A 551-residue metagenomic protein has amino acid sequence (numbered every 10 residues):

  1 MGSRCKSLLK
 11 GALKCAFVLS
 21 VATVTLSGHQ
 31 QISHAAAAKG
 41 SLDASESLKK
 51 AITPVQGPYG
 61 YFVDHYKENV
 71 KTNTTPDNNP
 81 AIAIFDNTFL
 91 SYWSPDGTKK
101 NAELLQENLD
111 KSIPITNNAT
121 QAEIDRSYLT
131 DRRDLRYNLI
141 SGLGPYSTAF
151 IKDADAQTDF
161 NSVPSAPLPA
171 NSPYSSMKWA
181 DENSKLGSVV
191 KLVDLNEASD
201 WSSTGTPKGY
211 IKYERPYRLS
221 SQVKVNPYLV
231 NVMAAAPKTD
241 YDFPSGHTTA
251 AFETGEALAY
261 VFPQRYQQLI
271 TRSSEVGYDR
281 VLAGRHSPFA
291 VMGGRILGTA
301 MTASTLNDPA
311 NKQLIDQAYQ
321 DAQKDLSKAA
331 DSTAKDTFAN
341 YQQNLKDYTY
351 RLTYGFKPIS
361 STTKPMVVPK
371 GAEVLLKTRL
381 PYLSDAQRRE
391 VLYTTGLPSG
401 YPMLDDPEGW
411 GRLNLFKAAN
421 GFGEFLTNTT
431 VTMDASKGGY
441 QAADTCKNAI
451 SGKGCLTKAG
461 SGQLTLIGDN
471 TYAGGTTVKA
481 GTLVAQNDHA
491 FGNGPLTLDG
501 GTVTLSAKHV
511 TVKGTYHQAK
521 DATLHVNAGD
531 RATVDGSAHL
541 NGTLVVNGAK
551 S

Functional and structural regions predicted by a protein language model:
M1-K10: N-terminal secretory signal peptides that target proteins for export/translocation
L9-S20: Sec-dependent signal peptide hydrophobic core
V21-I32: C-terminal segment of classical bacterial N-terminal signal peptides
A36-L282, R351-G421: Hydrophobic alpha-helical bundle signature of multipass membrane enzymes
H247-A251, L282-N311: Alpha-helical transmembrane segments that form the membrane-embedded catalytic/substrate-binding core of multi-pass
A303-D385: Charged, amphipathic alpha-helical linkers/stalks
G423-G494: Extracellular repeat-rich scaffold modules on cell surfaces
L456, A485, H489-S551: Extracellular beta-strand/loop-rich repeat segments of large surface/secreted proteins
